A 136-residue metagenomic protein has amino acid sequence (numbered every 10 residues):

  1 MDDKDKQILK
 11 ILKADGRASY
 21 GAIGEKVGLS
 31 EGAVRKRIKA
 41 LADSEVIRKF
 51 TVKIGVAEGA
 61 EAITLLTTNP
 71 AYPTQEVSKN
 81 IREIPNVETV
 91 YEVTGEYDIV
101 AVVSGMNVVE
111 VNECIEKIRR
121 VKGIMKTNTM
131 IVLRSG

Functional and structural regions predicted by a protein language model:
M1-G136: A compositional/biophysical signature of low hydrophobicity enriched in polar/charged and small residues
